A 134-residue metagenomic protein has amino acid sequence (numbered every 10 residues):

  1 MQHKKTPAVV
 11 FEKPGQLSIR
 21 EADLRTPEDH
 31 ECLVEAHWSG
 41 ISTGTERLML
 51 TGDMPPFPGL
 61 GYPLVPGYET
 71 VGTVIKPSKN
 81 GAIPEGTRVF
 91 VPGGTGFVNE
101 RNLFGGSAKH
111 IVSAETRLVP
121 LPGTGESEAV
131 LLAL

Functional and structural regions predicted by a protein language model:
Q2-A8: Short structural boundary motif marking the start of a folded domain
H3, Q16-I19, G105: Residues that act as N-cap/strand-start positions at coil-to-secondary-structure junctions
V10, E35, T73-I75, V112 (+1 more regions): Short, well-ordered beta-strand micro-motif
K13-G15, E28: Residue-level recognition of beta-strand termini and adjacent short loop/turns
G15-R20, T43-T45: Short N-terminal binding/cap micro-motifs at the start of the first secondary-structure element
R25-S42, D53-T95, T124: Glycine-rich beta-strand-centered segment in the early N-terminal region that forms part of a ligand/cofactor-binding
L48-M54, F104-G105: Short, flexible, mixed-charge acidic loops at enzyme active sites
V89-L134: NAD(P)H dinucleotide-binding glycine-rich loop of Rossmann-like/cofactor-binding domains, especially the beta1-alpha1
